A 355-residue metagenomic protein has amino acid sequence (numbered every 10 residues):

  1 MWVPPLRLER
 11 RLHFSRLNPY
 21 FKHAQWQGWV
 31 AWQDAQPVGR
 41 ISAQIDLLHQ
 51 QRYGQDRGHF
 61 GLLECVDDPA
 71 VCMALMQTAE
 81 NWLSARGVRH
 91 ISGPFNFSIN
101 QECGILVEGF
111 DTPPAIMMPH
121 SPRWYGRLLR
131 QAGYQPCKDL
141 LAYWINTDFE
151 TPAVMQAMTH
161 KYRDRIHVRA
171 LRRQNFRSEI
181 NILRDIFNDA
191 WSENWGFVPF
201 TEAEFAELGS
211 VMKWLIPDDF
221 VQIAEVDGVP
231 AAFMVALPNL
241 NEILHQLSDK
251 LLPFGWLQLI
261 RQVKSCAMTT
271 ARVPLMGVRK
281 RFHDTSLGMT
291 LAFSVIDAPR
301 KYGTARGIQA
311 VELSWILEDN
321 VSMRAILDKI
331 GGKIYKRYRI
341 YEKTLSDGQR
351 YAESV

Functional and structural regions predicted by a protein language model:
M1-D34, I41-R52, A170-R279: A conserved beta-strand-loop-helix scaffold within acyl/acetyltransferase catalytic domains
L47, F97-Q101, L240-E242, D319 (+1 more regions): Feature marks short, surface-exposed loop/turn motifs that line or immediately flank catalytic pockets and channel
Q51-G133, L247-K329: Acyl-donor binding region in acyl/amide transferases
S92, W144, I223-E225, V235 (+1 more regions): Short beta-strand segments
P119-G196: Acyltransferase donor/substrate-recognition loop-hinge adjacent to the catalytic core
W144-M158, R339-V355: C-terminal "cap" of GNAT-fold acetyltransferases
